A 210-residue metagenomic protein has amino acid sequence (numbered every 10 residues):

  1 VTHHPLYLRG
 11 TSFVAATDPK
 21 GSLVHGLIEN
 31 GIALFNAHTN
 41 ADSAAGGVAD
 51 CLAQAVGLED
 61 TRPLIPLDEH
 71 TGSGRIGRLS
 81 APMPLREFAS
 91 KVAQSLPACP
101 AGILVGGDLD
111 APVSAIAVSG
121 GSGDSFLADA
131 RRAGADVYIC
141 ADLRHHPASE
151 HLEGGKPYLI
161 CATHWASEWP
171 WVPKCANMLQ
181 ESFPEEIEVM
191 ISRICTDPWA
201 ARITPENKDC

Functional and structural regions predicted by a protein language model:
V1-C210: Hydrophobic structural segments
